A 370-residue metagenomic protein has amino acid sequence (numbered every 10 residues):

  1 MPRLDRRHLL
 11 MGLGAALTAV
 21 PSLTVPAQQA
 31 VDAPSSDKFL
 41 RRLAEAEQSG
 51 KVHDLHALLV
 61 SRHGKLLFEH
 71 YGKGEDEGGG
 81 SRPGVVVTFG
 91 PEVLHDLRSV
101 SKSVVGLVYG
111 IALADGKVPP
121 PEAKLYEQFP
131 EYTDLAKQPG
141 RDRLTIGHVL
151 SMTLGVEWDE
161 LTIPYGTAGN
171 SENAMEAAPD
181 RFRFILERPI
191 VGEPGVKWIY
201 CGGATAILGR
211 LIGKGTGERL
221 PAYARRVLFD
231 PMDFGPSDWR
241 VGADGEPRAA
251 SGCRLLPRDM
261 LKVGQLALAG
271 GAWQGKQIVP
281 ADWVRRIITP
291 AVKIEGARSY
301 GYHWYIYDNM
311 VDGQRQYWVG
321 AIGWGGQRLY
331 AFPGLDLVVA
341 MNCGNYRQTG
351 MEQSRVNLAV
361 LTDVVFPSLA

Functional and structural regions predicted by a protein language model:
P2, H8-A27: N-terminal export signals
L23-F39: C-terminal segment of N-terminal export signals and the immediately downstream linker at the start of the mature
Q48-V87, D336-A340: A short, well-structured edge-of-sheet supersecondary motif
G64, V93-P121, V149, L208-I212 (+1 more regions): Active-site SXXK
H70, G79-V85, K124-E127, I163-E193 (+1 more regions): Short, charged, amphipathic alpha-helices and their helix-cap/turn boundaries
P91, D96, D115-V156, E187-P189 (+1 more regions): Active-site helix/loop module of the DD-peptidase/beta-lactamase fold, centered on the serine-lysine SxxK catalytic
A204-L211, S251-A272, Q327-G344: Active-site-proximal alpha-helical segments within enzyme catalytic domains
F234-S237, R285-A340: Active-site Gly/Thr loop motif
